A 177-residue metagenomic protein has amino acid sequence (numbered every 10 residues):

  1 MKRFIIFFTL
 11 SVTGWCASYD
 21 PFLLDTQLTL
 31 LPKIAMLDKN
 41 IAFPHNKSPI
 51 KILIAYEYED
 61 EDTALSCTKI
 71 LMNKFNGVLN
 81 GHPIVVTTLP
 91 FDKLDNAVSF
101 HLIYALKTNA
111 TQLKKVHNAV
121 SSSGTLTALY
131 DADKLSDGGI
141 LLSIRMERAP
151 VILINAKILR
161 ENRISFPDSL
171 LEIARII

Functional and structural regions predicted by a protein language model:
M1-F7: Sec-dependent signal peptide recognition, specifically the positively charged N-region followed immediately by
F4, C16-I177: Short hydrophobic alpha-helices and adjacent helix-cap/hinge residues
F8-C16: Hydrophobic h-region of N-terminal signal peptides that target proteins for export in Gram-negative bacteria
